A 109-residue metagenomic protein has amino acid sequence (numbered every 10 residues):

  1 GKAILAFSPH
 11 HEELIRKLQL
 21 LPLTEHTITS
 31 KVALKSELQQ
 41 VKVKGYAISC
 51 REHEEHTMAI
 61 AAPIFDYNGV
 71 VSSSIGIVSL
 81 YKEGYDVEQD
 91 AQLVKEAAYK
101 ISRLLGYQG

Functional and structural regions predicted by a protein language model:
G1-E52: Short, solvent-exposed recognition segments
K31-V32, E37, K44, E55-H56 (+1 more regions): Juxtadomain coupling helices with adjacent low-complexity linkers
M58-A62: Short hydrophobic beta-strand micro-motif common in sensory/regulatory domains
I64-Y67: Sensor-regulatory modules in signal-transduction proteins
